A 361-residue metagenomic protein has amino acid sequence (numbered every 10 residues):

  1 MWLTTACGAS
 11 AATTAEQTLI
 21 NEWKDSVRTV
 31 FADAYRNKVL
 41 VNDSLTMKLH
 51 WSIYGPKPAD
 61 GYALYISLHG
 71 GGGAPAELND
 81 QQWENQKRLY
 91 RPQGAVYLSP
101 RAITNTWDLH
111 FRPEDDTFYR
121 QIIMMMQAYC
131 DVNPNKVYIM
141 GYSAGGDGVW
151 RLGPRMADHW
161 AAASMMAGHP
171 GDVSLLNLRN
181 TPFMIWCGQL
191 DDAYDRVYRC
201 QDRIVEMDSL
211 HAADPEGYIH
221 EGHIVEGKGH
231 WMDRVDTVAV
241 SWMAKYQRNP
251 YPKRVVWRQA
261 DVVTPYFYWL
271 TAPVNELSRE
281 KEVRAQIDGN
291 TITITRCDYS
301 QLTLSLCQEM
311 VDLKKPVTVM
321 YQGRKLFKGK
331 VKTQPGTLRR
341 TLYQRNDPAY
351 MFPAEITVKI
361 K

Functional and structural regions predicted by a protein language model:
A9-Y62, K325-E355, K359-K361: A domain-start/cap signature at the N-terminus of enzymes
G61-A128: Active-site machinery of serine-nucleophile hydrolases
Y129, N135-R179: Primarily recognizes the serine-hydrolase "nucleophile elbow" in alpha/beta-hydrolase and SGNH/GDSL folds
M184-G188: Short beta-strand/loop motif that positions the catalytic acidic residue of the alpha/beta-hydrolase fold
Q189-H220, C307-F327: Active-site-adjacent alpha-helix of alpha/beta-hydrolase-fold enzymes
D192, Y198, L210-T293, C297-S300: C-terminal catalytic histidine-bearing segment of alpha/beta-hydrolase fold enzymes
R258-K361: C-terminal beta-sandwich/jelly-roll accessory domains of carbohydrate-active enzymes
